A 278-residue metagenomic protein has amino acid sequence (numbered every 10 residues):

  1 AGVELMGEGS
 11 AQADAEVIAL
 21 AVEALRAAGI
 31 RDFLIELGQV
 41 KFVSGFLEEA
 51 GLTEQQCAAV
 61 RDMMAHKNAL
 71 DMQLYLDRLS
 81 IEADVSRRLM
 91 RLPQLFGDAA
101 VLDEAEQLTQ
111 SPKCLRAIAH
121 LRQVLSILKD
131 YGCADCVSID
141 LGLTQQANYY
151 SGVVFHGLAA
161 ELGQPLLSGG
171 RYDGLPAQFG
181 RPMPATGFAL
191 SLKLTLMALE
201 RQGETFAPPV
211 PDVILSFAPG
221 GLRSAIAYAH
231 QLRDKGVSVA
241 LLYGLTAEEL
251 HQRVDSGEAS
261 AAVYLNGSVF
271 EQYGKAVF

Functional and structural regions predicted by a protein language model:
A1, L37-G45: Short, conserved phosphate-binding/catalytic loop or strand-edge motifs used in phosphoryl-/nucleotidyl-transfer
A1-I30, L74-F278: Positively charged, Gly/Ser-enriched RNA/tRNA-binding surfaces
L20, F42-G45, A59, D71: A general alpha-helix detector
A27-I35, C57: Short secondary-structure capping/junction motifs at helix and strand boundaries
L34-L37, S138: A structural signal for short, well-ordered beta-strand segments and their strand-loop junctions that often border
G38, V60, L245: Residue-level "edge-of-site" marker
E49: Phosphate-rich ligand and nucleic-acid binding surfaces
L52-L74, I81, C133, A159: Acidic, His- and aromatic-enriched active-site or binding-groove loops in soluble protein domains that engage sugars
